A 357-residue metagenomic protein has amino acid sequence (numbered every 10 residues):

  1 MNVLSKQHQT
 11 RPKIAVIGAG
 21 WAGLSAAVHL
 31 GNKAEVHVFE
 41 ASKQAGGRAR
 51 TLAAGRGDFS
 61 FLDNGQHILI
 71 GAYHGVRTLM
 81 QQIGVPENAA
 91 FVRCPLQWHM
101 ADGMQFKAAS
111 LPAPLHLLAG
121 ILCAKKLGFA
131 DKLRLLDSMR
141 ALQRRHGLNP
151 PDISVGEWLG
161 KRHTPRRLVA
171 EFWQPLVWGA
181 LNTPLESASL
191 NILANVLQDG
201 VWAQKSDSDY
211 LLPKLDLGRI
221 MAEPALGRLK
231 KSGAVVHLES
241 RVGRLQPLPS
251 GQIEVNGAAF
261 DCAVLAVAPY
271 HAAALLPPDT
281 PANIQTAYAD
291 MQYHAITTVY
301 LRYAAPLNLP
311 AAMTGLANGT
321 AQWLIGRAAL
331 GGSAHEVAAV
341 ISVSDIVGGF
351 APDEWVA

Functional and structural regions predicted by a protein language model:
M1-T10: A short, basic/flexible loop-to-alpha-helix module at the beginning of a structural domain
N2, S240-A357: Mid-domain catalytic core of redox enzymes that form a hydrophobic substrate pocket/lid adjacent to a catalytic redox
P12-V38: N-terminal Rossmann-like FAD-binding beta1-loop-alpha1 element of flavoenzymes
A22, Q44, Y270: Conserved Rossmann-like nucleotide-cofactor binding loop
G31-G55: Glycine-rich FAD pyrophosphate-binding loop
G47-A72, L136-R145: Glycine-rich active-site loop/strand segments that organize a redox cofactor
Y73-R77, Q81-L190, A194-N195: Mobile amphipathic helical/loop "lid" adjacent to a hydrophobic cofactor/ligand pocket
N195-I253, A259-C262: Helical element adjacent to the flavin cofactor pocket in flavoenzyme catalytic cores
